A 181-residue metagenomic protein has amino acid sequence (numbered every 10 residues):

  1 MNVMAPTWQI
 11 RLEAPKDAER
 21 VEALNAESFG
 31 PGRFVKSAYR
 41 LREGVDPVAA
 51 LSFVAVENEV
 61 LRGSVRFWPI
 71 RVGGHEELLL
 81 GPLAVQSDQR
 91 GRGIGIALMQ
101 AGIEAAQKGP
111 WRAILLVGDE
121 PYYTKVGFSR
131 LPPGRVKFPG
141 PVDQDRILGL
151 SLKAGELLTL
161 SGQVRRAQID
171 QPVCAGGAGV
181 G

Functional and structural regions predicted by a protein language model:
W8-V21: A short beta-loop-alpha structural element at the N-terminal edge of CoA-dependent acyl/N-acetyltransferase catalytic
A18, E22, A26-I70: Active-site rim helix/loop that mediates acceptor-substrate recognition in acyltransferases
N58-E59, D88, S151-E156: Short loop segments at secondary-structure junctions
V60, Q86-A97, G109, K125-V126: Conserved glycine-rich acetyl-CoA-binding loop
I70-L80, R90: A conserved beta-turn-beta hairpin within the catalytic core of GNAT-like acetyltransferases that forms part
L80, V85, G91-E104, L116: Conserved acetyl-CoA-binding loop-helix of GNAT-fold acetyltransferases
K108-D143: Conserved active-site alpha-helix within GNAT-family acetyltransferase domains
K137-G181: C-terminal "cap" of GNAT-fold acetyltransferases
